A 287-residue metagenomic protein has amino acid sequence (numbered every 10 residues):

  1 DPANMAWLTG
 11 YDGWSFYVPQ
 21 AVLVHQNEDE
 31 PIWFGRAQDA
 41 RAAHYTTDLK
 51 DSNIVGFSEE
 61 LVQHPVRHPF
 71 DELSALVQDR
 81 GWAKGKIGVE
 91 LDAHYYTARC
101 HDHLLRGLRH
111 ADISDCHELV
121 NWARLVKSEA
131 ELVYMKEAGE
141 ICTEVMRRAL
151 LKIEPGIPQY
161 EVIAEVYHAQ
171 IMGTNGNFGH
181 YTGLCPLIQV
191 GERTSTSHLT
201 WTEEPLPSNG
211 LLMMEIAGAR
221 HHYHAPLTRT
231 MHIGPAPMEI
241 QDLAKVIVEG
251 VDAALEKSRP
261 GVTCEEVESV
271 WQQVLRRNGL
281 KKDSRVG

Functional and structural regions predicted by a protein language model:
P2-G287: Active-site neighborhoods and metal-handling regions in enzymes and metal-associated proteins
